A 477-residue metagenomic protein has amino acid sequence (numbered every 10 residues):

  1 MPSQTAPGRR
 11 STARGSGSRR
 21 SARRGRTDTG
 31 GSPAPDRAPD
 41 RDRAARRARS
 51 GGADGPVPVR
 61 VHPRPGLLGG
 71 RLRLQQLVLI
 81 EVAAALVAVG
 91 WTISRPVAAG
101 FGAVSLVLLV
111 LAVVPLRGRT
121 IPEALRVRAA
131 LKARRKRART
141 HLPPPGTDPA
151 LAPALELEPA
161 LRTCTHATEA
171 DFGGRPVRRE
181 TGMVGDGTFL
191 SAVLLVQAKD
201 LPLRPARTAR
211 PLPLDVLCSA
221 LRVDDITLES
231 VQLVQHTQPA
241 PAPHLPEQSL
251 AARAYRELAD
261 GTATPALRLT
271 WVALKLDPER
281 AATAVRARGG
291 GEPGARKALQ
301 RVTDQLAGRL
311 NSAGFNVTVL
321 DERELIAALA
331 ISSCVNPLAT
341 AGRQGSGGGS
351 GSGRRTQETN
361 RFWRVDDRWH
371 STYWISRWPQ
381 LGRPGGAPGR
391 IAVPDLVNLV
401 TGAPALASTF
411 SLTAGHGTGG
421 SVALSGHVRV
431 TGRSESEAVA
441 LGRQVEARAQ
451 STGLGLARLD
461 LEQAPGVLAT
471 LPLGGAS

Functional and structural regions predicted by a protein language model:
M1-P149: N-terminal alpha-helical membrane-insertion module
P2-S3, A254-S477: Membrane-proximal, solvent-exposed terminal domains/tails of membrane-associated proteins
L111-P213, R222, A449: N-terminal topogenic membrane-targeting module
D200, T237-P239, L276-R280: Short loop/turn segments at secondary-structure transitions that flank enzyme active sites
P205, P239-Q248, T283-A284, L329-S333: A short acidic (Asp/Glu
P213-V216, L228-V231: Membrane-embedded segments
R222-L228, G402-A405: Short secondary-structure junctions
E229-A266, W271: Structural flexibility/helix-modulation signal
